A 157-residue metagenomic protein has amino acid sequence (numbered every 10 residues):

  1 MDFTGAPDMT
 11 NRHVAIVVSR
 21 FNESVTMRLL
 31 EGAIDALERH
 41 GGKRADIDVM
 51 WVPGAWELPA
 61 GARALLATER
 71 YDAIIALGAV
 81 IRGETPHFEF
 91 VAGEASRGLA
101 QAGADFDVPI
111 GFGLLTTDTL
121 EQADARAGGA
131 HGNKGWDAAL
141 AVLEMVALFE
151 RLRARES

Functional and structural regions predicted by a protein language model:
T4-P53: Glycine-rich phosphate/diphosphate-binding loop of Rossmann-like nucleotide-binding domains
R20-F21, A79-V80, L115-T119: Short, ordered loop/turn segments at secondary-structure junctions
E23, D35-K43, R63-R70, A100-D105 (+1 more regions): Generic secondary-structure signature for well-ordered alpha-helical cores
M50-T68, L115, T119-L120: Glycine-rich oxoanion-binding loops at beta->alpha junctions
E57, G61-L99: Glycine-rich phosphate-binding loop
E89-T116, E121: Short, acidic/small-residue loops that bind anionic groups at enzyme active sites
D118-G132: Phosphate-binding/catalytic loops
G132-S157: A charged, well-structured terminal subsegment
